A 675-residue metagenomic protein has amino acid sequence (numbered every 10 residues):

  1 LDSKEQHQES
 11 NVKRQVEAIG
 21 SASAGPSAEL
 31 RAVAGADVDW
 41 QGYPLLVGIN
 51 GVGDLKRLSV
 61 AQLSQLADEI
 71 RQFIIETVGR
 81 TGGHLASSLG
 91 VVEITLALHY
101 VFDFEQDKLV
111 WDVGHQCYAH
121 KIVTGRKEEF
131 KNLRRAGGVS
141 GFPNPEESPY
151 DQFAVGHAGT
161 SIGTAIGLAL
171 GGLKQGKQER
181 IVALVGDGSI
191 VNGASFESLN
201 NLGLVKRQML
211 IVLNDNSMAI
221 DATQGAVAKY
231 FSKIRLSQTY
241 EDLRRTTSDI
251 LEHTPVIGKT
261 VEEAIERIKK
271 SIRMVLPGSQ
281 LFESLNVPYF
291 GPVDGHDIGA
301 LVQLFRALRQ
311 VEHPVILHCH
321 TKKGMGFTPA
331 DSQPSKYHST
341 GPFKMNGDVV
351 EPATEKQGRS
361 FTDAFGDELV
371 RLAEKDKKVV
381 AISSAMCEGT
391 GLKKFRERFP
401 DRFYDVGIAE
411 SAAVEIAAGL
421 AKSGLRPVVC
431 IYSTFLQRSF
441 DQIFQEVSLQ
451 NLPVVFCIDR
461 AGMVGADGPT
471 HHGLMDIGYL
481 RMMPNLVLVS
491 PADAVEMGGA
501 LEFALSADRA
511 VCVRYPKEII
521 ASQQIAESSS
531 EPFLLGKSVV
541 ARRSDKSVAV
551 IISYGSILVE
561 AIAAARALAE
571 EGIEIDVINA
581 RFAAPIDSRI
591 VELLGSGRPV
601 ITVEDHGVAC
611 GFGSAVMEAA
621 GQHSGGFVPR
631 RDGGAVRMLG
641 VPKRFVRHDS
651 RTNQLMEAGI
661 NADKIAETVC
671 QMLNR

Functional and structural regions predicted by a protein language model:
D2, G25, E29-I122, L281 (+3 more regions): N-terminal amphipathic, basic-rich helices that act as targeting or association modules
G25, E29-W40, S217-A364: Long, well-ordered, tryptophan-enriched scaffold segments
H84-V205, V379, S384, L392-K393: Cofactor-binding active-site loop characterized by glycine-rich and histidine/acidic residues
K108, K322-L436, Q442-N451, R509 (+2 more regions): Non-catalytic terminal/interface segments that mediate subunit docking, oligomerization, and allosteric communication
E129-V139, L204-M218, S448-R460: A glycine-rich helix N-cap at a beta->alpha junction
V261-P329, P453-D459, I477-A526, A662-R675: Structural signature of the thiamine diphosphate
L276, Q303-R306, H338-S339, D348 (+6 more regions): Glycine-/acidic-rich phosphate or pyrophosphate-binding loops and their flanking alpha/beta elements
P342-Q357, G465-D467, L486-V487, S614-R675: Peripheral docking tails and interdomain loops at the edges of cofactor- or intermediate-handling domains
